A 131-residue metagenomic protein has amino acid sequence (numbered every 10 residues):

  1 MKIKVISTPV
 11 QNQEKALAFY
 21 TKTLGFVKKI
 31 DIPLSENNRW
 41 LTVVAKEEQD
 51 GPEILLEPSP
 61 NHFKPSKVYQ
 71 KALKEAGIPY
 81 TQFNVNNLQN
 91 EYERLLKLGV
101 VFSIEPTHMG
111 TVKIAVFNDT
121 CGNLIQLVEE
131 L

Functional and structural regions predicted by a protein language model:
M1-V5, V27-F83, Y92-N118, E129-L131: Vicinal oxygen chelate
V10-Q13: Conserved beta-strand-loop-alpha-helix junction that forms the acyl-donor binding cleft
A16-T21, L95, G122: Conserved active-site tyrosine of GNAT-family acetyltransferases
N87: Conserved catalytic-loop position in the HRD/HxD motif
